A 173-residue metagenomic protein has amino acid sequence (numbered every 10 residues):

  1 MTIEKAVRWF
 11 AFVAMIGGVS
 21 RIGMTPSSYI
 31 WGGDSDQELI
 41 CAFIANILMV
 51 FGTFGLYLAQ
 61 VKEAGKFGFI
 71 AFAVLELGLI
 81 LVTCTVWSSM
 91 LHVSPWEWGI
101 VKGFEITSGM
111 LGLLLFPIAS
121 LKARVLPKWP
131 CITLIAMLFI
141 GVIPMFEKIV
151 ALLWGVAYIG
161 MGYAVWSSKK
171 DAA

Functional and structural regions predicted by a protein language model:
M1-A173: Hydrophobic, aromatic-enriched alpha-helical segments typical of multi-pass transmembrane helices
